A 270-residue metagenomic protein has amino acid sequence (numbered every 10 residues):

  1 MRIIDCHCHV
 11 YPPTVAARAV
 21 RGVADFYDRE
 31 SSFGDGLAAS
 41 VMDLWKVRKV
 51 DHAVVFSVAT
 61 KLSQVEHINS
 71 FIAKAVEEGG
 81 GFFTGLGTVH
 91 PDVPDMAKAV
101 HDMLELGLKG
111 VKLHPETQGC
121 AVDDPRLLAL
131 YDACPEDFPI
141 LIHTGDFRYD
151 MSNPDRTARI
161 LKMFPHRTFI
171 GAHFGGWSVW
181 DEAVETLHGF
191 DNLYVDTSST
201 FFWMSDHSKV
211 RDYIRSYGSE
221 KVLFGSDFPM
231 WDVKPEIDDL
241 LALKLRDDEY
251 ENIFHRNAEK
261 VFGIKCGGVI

Functional and structural regions predicted by a protein language model:
M1-H9, P13-R48, H52, H101-D102 (+2 more regions): Mid-to-C-terminal alpha-helical segments outside catalytic/metal-binding sites
H7, W45, I72, M103 (+7 more regions): Conserved, mostly hydrophobic/aromatic
H7-P13, H114, H143, H173: Histidine-centered divalent metal-coordination motifs
Y11-T14, T60-S63, P91-D95, Q118 (+4 more regions): Active-site environment of divalent metal-dependent phosphoester hydrolases
S40-L44, I68-A75, A99-M103, R126-L130 (+4 more regions): A general structural detector for well-ordered alpha-helical segments in enzyme core domains, enriched
D51-H52, T60-L141, D146-R148, D191-L193: Active-site gating/metal-coordination segments in enzymes
G79-G80, F164, F190, L243: Acidic-histidine catalytic/liganding microenvironments
K109-G110, C120-L223, V269: Catalytic pocket-lining loop regions of alpha/beta-barrel enzymes, especially the amidohydrolase/enolase/GH5 lineages
